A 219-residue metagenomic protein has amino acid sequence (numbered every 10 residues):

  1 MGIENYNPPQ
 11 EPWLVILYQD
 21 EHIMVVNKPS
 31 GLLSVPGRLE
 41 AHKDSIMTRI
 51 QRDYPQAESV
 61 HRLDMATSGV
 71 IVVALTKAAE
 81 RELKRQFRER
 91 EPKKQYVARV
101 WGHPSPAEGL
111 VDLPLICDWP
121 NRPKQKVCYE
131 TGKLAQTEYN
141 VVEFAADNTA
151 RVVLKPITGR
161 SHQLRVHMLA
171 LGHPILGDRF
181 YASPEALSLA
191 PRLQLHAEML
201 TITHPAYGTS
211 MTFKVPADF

Functional and structural regions predicted by a protein language model:
M1-F219: RNA pseudouridine synthases
